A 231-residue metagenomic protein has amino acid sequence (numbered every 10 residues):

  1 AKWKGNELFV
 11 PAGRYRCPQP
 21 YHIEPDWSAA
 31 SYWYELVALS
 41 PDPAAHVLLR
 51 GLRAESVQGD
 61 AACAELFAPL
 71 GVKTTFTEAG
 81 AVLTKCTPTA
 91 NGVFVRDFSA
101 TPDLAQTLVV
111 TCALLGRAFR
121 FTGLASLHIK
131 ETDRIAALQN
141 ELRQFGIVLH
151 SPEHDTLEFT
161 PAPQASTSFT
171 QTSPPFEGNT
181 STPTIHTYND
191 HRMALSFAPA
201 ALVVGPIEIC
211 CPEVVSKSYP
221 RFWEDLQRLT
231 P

Functional and structural regions predicted by a protein language model:
A1-P231: Short, structured segments at the rim of ligand-binding sites
